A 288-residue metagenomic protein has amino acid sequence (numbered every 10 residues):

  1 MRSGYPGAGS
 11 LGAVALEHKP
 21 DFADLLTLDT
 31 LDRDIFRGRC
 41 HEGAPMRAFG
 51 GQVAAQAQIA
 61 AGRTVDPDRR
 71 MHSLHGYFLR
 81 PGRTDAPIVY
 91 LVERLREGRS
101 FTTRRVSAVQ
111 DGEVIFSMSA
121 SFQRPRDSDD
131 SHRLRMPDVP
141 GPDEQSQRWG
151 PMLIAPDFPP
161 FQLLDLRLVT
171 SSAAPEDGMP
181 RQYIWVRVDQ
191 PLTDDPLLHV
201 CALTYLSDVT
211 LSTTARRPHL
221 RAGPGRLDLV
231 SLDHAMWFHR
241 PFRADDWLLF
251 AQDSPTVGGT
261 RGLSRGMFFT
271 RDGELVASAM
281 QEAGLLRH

Functional and structural regions predicted by a protein language model:
G4-H288: Terminal targeting signals and extreme-terminal segments of soluble enzymes
